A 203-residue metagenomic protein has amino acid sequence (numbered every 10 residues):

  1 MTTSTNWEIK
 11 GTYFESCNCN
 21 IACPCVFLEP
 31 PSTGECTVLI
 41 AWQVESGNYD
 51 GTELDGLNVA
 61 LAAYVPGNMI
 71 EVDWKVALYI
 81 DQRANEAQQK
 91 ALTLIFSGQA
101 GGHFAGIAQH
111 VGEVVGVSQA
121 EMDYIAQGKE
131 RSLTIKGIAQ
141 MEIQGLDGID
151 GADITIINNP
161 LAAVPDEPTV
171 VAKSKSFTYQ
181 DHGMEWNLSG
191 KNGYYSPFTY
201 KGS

Functional and structural regions predicted by a protein language model:
T2-Y49: N-terminal ordered "arm"
Y13-N20, E35-C36, D50-G56, A108-V111 (+2 more regions): Short linear motifs at secondary-structure transitions and domain/linker junctions
C17, A22-F27, T33, D50-T52 (+4 more regions): Residues in flexible loops and secondary-structure boundaries
C25, L61-P66, A120-Y124: Short amphipathic beta-strand and strand-loop transition segments with alternating hydrophobic
G34-F104: Aromatic- and glycine-enriched beta-alpha-beta binding-site module
W74, L78-I157, A162: Charged linear interaction tracts used for macromolecular binding and regulation
G148-S203: Extended, charged low-complexity segments that frequently continue into or abut oligomerization scaffolds
